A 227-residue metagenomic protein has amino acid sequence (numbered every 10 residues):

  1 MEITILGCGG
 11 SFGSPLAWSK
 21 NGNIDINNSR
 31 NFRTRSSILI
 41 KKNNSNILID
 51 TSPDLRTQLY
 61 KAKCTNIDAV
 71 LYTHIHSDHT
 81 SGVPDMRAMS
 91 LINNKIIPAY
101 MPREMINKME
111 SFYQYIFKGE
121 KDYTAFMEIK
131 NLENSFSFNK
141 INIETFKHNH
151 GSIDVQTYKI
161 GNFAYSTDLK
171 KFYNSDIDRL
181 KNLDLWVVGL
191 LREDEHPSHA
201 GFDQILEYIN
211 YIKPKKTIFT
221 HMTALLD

Functional and structural regions predicted by a protein language model:
M1-A62, E128-S175: Core dinuclear metal-dependent hydrolase active-site scaffold
I3, M109, T217: Residue-level signal for inorganic ion chemistry
N44-M101, L183-L185: Active-site metal-binding motif and surrounding structural segment of the metallo-beta-lactamase
I49, T73, T167, V188 (+1 more regions): Active-site flanking residues adjacent to catalytic metal/cofactor-binding acidic residues
I67, T124, G161, N182-D184 (+1 more regions): Short, well-ordered alpha-helix to beta-strand connector turns
N93-I97, M105-I129: Active-site neighborhood of divalent metal-dependent phosphoester bond hydrolases
F172-D227: Cap/insert and terminal regions of metallo-dependent hydrolase folds
